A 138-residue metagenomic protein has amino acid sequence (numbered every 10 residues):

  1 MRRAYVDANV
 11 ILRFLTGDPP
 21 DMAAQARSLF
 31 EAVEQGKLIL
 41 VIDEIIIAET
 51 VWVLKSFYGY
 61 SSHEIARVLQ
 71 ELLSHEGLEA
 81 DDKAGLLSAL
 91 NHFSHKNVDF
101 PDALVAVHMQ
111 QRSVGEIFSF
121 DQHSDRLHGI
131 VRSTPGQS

Functional and structural regions predicted by a protein language model:
M1-I42, F57-H63, G136-S138: Short, well-structured N-terminal submotif of metal-dependent ribonuclease cores
R3, V107-S138: Acidic, PIN/NYN-like endoribonuclease modules and their adjacent C-terminal/linker elements
D7, E49, D102, D121: Acidic active-site catalytic centers that drive phospho-/nucleotidyl reactions and related ester hydrolyses
I11, I47, S124-D125: A generic structural signal for short hydrophobic patches within well-formed alpha-helices
Q35-K37, H75, K96, L127: Structured helix-beta-strand junction loops
G59-L73, G77: Glycine/small-residue-rich phosphate/adenosyl-binding loop
G77-I117: Active-site neighborhoods of divalent-metal-dependent phosphate/nucleic-acid chemistry enzymes
